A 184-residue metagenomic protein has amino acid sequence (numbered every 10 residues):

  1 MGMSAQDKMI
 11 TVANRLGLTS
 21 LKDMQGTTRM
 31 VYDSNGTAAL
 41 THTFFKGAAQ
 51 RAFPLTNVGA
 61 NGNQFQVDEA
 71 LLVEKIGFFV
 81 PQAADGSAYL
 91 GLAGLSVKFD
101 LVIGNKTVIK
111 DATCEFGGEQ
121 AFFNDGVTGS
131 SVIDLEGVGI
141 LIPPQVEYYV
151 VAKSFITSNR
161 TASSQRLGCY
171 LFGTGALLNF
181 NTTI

Functional and structural regions predicted by a protein language model:
M1-I184: Beta-strand-centric surfaces of beta-sandwich/beta-rich domains
